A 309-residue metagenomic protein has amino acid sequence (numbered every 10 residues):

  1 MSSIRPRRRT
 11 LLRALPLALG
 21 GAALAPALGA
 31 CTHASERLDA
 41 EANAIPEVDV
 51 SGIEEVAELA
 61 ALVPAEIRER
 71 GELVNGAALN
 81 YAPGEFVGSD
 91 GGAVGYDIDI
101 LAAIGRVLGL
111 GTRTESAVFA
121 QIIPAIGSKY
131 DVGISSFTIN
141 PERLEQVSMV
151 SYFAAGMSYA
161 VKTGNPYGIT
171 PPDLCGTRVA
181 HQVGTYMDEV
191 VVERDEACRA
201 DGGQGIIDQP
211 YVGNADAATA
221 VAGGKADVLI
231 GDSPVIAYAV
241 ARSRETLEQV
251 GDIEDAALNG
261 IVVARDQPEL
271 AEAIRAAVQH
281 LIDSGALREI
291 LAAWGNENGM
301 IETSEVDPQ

Functional and structural regions predicted by a protein language model:
R8-L12: N-terminal export leaders
A27-A30: C-terminal motif of bacterial Sec signal peptides marking the signal peptidase cleavage site
T32, R37-A57, R106, N165 (+4 more regions): Extended ligand-binding regions for polar small-molecule ligands
L38-G133: Extracytoplasmic small-molecule ligand-binding "clamshell" domains of the periplasmic binding protein/Venus flytrap
A93-R106, F137-I139, G156-G213, V228 (+1 more regions): Bilobed "Venus flytrap"/periplasmic-binding protein-like clamshell domains and structurally analogous long
G111-D173: Acidic, polar ligand-binding/catalytic clefts
F137-L144, V192-E193, A222-D255: A ligand-binding cleft/hinge motif common to bilobed small-molecule-binding domains
F153-V161, A237, A241-Q279, N296-Q309: Periplasmic-binding protein-like
